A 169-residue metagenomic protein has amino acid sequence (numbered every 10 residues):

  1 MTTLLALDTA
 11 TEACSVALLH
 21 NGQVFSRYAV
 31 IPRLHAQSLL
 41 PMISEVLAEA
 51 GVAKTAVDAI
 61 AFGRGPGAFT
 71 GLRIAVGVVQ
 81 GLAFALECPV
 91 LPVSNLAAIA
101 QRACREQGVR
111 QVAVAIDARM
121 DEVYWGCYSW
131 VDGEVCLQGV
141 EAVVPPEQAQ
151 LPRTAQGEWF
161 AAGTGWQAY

Functional and structural regions predicted by a protein language model:
M1, N21-Q23, E87, V109 (+1 more regions): A generic structural signal for alpha->beta connector loops
M1-R64: N-terminal beta-alpha supersecondary unit
L7-A10, I43, R64-G65, L72 (+3 more regions): Fold-independent oxyanion-binding glycine-rich loops and adjacent beta-strand/coil segments at enzyme active sites
A17-L19, I74, R105, C127: Short amphipathic alpha-helical segments
L34, P89-Y169: Surface "functional belts" at beta-alpha junctions
S38-P41, G77, A98: Short amphipathic alpha-helical face segments that pack within enzyme cores and frequently flank/anchor catalytic
A48-T55, A83-V93, Q107: Phosphate-handling active-site elements
A61-N95: DPxDG-like acidic metal-binding loop motif
